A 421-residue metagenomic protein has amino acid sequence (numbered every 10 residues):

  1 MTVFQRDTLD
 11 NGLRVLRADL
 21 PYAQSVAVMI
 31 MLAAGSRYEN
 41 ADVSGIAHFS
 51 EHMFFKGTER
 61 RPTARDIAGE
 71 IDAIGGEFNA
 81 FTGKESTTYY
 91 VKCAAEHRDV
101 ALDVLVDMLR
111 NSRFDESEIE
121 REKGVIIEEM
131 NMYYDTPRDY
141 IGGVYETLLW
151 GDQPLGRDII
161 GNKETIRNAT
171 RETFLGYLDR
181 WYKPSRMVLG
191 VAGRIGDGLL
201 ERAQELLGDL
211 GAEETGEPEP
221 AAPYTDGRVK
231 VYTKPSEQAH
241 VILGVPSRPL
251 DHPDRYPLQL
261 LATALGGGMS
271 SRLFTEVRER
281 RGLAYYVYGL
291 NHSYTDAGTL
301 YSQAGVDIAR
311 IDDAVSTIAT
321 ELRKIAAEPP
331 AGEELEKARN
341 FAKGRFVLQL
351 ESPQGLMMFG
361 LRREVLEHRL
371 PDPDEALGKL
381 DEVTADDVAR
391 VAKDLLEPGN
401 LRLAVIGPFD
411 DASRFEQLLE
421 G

Functional and structural regions predicted by a protein language model:
M1-T2, T225-G227, R272: Short beta-strand-initiation
V3-F4, T8, D19, G57 (+7 more regions): Charge-rich, well-structured scaffold segments of protease-associated domains
L9-N11, Y22-Q24, D226, E237: A short, polar/charged loop/turn motif at coil->beta-strand junctions and beta-hairpin connectors
G12, D19-I71, Y145, P253-L265 (+1 more regions): Active/ligand-binding-proximal structured segments within catalytic/core domains that scaffold catalytic residues
R14-R17, V241-L243: Short hydrophobic-aromatic micro-motifs
S25-A27, R186, Q238, T299: Conserved catalytic motifs of the protein kinase core domain
A27-M31, V241-G244, A404: Active-site-flanking beta-strand signature of metal-NTP-handling nucleotidyl enzymes and homologous cyclase-like
E201-R202, Y224-D226, K234-V245, H252: Acidic, glycine-rich loop-and-beta core segments that form the ion-binding/anion-interacting portion of active sites
